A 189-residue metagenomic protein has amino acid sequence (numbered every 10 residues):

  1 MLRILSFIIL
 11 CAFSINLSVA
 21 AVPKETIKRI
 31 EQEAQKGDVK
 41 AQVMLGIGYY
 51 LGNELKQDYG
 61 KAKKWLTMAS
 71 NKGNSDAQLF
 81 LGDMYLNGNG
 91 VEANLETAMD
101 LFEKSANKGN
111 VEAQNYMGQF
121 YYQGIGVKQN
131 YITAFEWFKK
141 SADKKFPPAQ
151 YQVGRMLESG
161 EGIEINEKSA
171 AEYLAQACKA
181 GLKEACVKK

Functional and structural regions predicted by a protein language model:
S6-N16: Bacterial N-terminal signal peptides
A20-L51: N-terminal segments that cap or nucleate solenoid repeat domains
E33, M68-A69, K104-S105, K140-S141 (+1 more regions): Canonical positions in the second alpha-helix
Q35-D38, L51-N53, D58, N71-N74 (+9 more regions): Short helix-capping/linker turns of helical repeat alpha-solenoids
M44-L51, L55, L79-N87, L101 (+3 more regions): Hydrophobic face of amphipathic alpha-helices that form TPR/SEL1-like repeat modules and related alpha-solenoid
E164-K189: Terminal, low-structured helical/coil segments at or just beyond the last alpha-helical repeat
